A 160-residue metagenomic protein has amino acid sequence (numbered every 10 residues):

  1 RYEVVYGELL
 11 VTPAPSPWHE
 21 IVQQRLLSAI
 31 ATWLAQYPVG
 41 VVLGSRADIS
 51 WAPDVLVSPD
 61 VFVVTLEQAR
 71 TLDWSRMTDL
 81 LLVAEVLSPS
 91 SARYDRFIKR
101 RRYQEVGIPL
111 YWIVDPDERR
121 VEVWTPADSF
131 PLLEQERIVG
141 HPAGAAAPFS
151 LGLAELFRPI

Functional and structural regions predicted by a protein language model:
R1-I160: Gly/Pro/Ser/Thr-rich low-complexity, intrinsically disordered segments predominantly at protein N-termini
